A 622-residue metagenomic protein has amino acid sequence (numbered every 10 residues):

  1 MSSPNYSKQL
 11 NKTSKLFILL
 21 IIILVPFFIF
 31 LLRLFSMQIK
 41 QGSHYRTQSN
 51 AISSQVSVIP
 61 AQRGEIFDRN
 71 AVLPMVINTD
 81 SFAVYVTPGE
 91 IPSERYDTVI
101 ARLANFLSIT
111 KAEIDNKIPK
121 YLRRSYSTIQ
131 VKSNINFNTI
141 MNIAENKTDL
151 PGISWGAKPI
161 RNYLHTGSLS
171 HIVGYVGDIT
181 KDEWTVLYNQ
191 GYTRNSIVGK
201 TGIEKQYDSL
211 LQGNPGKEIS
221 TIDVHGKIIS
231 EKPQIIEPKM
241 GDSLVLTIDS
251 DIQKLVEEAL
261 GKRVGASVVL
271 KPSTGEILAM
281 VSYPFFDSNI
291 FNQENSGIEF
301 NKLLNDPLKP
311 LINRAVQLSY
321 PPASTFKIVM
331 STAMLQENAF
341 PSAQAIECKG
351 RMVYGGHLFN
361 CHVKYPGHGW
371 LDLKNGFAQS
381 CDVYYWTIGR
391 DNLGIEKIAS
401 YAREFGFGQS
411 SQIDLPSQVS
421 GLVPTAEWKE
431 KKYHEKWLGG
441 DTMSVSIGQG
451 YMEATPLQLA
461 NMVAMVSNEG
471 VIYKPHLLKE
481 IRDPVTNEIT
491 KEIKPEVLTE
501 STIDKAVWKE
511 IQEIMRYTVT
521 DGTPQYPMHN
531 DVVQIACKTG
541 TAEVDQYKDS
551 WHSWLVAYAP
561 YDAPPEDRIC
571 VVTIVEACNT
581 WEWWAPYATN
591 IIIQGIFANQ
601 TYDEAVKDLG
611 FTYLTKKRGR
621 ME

Functional and structural regions predicted by a protein language model:
M1-N295, S319, Q344, E396-E404 (+4 more regions): Periplasmic/cell-envelope proteins involved in peptidoglycan metabolism and beta-lactam response
S2-Y6, T13, M75-V76, I222-P233 (+4 more regions): Beta-lactam-recognizing serine transpeptidase/beta-lactamase-like catalytic domain environment
